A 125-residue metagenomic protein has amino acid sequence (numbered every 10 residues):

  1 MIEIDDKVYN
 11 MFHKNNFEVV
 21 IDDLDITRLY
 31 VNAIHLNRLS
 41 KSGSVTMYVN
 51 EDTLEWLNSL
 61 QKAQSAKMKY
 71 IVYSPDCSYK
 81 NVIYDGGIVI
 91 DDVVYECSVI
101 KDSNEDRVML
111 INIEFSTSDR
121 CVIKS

Functional and structural regions predicted by a protein language model:
M1-D52, G87-L110: Solvent-exposed edge beta-strands and adjacent loop segments that serve as assembly or binding interfaces
V45, A66, P75, V99 (+1 more regions): Compositionally biased regions
T46-Y48, I71, E114-S116: Residue-level recognition of well-ordered beta-strand positions that form the cores of beta-sheet-rich folds across
L57-D91: Short, acidic/charged, Gly/Pro-enriched secondary-structure junctions
M109-D119: C-terminal edge-of-domain segments
C121-S125: Short acidic DE-rich linear segments
